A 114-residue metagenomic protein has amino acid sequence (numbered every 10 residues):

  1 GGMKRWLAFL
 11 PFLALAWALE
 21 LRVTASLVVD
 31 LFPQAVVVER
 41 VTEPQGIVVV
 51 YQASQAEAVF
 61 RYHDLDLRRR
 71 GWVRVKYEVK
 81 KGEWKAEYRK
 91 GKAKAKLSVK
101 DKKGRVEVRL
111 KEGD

Functional and structural regions predicted by a protein language model:
G1-G2: Short, Lys/Arg-enriched N-terminal segments with co-localized hydrophobic residues within the first ~10-30 amino acids
W6-L15: Sec-dependent N-terminal signal peptides
W17-A58, R69, G91, D114: Compositionally biased P/S/T/G-rich terminal and signal peptide-adjacent segments that lie outside catalytic cores
E43-Q45, K80-W84, G104: Short acidic/glycine-enriched loop/turn segments that link adjacent beta-strands
L67-V73: A common structural junction motif
V73-K94: Ser/Thr-rich, low-complexity intrinsically disordered terminal regions
K90-D114: Long, continuous compositionally biased terminal/linker segments
